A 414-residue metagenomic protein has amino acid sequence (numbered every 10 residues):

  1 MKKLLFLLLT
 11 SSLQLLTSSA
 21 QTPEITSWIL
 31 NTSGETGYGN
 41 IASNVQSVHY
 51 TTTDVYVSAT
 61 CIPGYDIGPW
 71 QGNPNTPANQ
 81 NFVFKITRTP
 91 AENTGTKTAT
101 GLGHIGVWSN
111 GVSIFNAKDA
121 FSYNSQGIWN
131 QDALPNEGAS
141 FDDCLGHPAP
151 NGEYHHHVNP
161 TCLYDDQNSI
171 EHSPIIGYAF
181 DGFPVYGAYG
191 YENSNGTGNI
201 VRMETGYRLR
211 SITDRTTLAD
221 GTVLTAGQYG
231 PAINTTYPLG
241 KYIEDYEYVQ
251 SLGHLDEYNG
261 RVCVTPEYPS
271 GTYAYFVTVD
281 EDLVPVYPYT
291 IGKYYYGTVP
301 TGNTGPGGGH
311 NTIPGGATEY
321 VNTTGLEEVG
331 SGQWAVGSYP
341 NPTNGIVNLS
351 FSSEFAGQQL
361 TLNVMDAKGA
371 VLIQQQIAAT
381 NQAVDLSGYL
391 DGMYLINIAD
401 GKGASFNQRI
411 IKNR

Functional and structural regions predicted by a protein language model:
M1-P23, S331-Q333: Bacterial Sec-dependent N-terminal signal peptides
F6, E327-Y339, T343-R414: C-terminal outer-membrane/trafficking sorting elements
Q21-P135: Solvent-exposed N-terminal domain segments of exported/luminal and surface proteins
V55-L102, V158-G198, P288-G297, N322-T323: A short, polar beta-strand/turn micro-motif
G64-G68, D132-D143, V249-N259: Short linear interaction motifs
A99-F183, Y189-E192: Extracellular-facing segments of soluble proteins and assemblies that are Gly/Ser/Thr-biased and enriched in aromatics
G111, V279-E327: A recurrent domain-boundary module in secreted/ectodomain proteins
F183, T197-G302: Extended, compositionally biased non-globular segments
